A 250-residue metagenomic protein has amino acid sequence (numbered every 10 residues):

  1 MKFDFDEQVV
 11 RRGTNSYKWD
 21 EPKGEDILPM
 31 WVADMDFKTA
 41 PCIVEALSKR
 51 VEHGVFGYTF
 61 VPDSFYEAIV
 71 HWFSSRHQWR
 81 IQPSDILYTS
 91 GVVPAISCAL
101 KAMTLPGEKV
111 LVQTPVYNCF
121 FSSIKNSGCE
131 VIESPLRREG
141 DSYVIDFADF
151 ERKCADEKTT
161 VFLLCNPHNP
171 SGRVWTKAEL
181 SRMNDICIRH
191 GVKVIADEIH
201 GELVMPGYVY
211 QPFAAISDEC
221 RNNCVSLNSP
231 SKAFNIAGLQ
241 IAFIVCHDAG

Functional and structural regions predicted by a protein language model:
K2-G91, C98: N-terminal small-domain helix-loop-helix segment of the aminotransferase-like
R80-I86, P106-K109, R221-C224: Short acidic capping loops at alpha-helix termini that bridge into adjacent secondary structure
A102-I124: Conserved PLP-anchoring active-site segment centered on the Schiff-base-forming lysine
E108, C129, R189-V192, R221-N222: A short helix->loop->beta-strand "cap" motif at the edges of active sites that frequently abuts
N126-I132: A short helix-loop-beta submotif of the ANL/AMP-binding
L136-Y208: Active-site phosphate-binding strand-loop segment of PLP-dependent enzymes
S217-G250: Conserved core segment of the aminotransferase class I/II
